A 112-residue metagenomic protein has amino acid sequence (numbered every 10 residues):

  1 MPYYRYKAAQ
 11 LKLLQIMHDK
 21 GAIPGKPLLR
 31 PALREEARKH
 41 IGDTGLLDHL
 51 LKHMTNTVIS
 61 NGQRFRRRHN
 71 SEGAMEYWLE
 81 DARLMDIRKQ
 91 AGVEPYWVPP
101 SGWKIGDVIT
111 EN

Functional and structural regions predicted by a protein language model:
M1-A9, H49-E111: Charged low-complexity interaction tracts in eukaryotic proteins
R5, A9, L13, L29 (+1 more regions): Alpha-helical interaction elements in eukaryotic regulators
L14-H18, R34, R38, D48-L51 (+1 more regions): Amphipathic alpha-helical interaction motifs in eukaryotic regulatory proteins
M17, G21, P27, G106-N112: Aromatic-residue detector
K20-G21, I41-G45, V58: Helix-turn/linker elements and helix-coil junctions of extended alpha-helical scaffolds
I23-A37: Short acidic, hydrophobic short linear motifs in intrinsically disordered regions
